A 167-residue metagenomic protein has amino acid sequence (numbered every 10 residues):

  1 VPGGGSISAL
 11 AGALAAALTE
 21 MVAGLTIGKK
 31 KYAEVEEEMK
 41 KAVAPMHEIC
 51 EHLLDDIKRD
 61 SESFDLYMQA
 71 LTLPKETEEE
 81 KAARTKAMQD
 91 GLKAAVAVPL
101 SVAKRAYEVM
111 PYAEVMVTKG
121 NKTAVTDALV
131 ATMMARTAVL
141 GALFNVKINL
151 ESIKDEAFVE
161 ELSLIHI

Functional and structural regions predicted by a protein language model:
V1-E20, A124-A142: Conserved phosphate/anionic-ligand binding catalytic regions in large, soluble enzymes, centered on
M21-A33: Transmembrane signal-anchor/signal-peptide helices with a preference for the extracytoplasmic
K30-T72: A structural-propensity feature for long, helix-poor, extended segments
E36, K40-P45, E51, P111 (+4 more regions): Long, C-terminal-biased catalytic regions of enzyme "large/alpha" subunits
D60, F64-M133, T137: Amphipathic alpha-helical interface segments
S101, I148-N149: Polytopic transmembrane helical bundles with strong interfacial aromatic enrichment
E156-V159, S163: C-terminal amphipathic alpha-helical interaction region
I165-I167: Conserved small/polar residues in nucleotide/adenosyl-binding loops
